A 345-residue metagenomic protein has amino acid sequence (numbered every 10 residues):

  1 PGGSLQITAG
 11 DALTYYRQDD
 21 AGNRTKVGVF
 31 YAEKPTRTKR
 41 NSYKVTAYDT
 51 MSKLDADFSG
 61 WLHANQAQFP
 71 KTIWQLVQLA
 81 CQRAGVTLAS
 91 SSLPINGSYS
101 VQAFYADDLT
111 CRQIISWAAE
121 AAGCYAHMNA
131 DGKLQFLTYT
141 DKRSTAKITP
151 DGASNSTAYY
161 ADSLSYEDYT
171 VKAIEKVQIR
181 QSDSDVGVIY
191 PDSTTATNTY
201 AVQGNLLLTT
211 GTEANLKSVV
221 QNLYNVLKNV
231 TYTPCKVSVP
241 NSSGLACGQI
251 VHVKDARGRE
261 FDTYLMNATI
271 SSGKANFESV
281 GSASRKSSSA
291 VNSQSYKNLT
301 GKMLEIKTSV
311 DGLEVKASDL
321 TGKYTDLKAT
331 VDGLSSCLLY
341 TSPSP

Functional and structural regions predicted by a protein language model:
G2-T87, S282, K286: Surface-exposed cap/loop segments at beta↔alpha junctions
D19, T38, N129, D255 (+1 more regions): Acidic surface patches and DE-rich sequence motifs
G22-V27, Y31-L54, S90-I174: Short beta-strand-centered interaction patches in the first periplasmic/extracellular domains of large envelope
K44-A47, L54-L62, Q135-Y139, R143-G211 (+3 more regions): Acidic, low-complexity/disordered segments
S218-Y232: Short, basic/aromatic beta-hairpin or loop at an interaction surface
Y340-P345: Conserved small/polar residues in nucleotide/adenosyl-binding loops
